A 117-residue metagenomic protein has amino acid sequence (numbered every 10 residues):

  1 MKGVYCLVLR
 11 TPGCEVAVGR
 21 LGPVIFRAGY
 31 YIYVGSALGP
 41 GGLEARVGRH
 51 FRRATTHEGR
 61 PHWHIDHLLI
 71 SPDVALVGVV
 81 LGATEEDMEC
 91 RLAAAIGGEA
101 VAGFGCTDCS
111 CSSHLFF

Functional and structural regions predicted by a protein language model:
M1, L7-F26: An N-terminal domain-cap segment
G3, G29, G103-C106: Glycine-centered flexibility motif
V4-V8, V34, H114-L115: Conserved hydrophobic/aromatic beta-strand scaffold that supports enzyme active sites
Y31-A37: GIY-YIG nuclease signature motif recognition
L38-F117: Aromatic/basic micro-patches that form nucleic-acid/chromatin recognition or nuclease catalytic surfaces
